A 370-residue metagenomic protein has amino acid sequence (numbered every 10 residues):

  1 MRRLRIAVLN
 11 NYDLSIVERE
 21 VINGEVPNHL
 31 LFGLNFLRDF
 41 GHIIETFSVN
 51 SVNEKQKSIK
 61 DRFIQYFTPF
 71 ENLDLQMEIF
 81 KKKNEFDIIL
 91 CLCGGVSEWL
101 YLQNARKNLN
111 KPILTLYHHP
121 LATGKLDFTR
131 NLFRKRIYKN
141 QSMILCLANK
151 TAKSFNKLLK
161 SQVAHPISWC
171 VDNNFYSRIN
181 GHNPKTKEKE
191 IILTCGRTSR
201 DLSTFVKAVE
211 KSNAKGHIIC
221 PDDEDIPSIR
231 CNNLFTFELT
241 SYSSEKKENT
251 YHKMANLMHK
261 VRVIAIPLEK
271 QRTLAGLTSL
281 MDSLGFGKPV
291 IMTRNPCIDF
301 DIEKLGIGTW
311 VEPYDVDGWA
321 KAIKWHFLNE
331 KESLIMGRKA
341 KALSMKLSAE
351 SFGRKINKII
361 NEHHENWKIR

Functional and structural regions predicted by a protein language model:
R3, A349-R370: C-terminal alpha-helical cap of glycosyltransferases
F32, M77-E85, L121-I144: Membrane-proximal helix-turn-helix segments that form the acceptor-binding/catalytic region of lipid-linked
K153-N156, H165, V171-K189, S203: Acidic anion/phosphate-binding donor-loop and adjacent secondary structure in glycosyltransferase catalytic cores
P184-H217: Conserved donor-binding/catalytic core segment of Leloir-type glycosyltransferases
C220, I226-M258: Nucleotide-activated donor-binding/catalytic signature segment of Leloir-type glycosyltransferases, i.e., the conserved
K247-H252, I264-D282, M292-F300: Nucleotide-sugar-dependent
L305-V316, W325-K331: Conserved acidic donor-binding segment of nucleotide-sugar-dependent glycosyltransferases
W325, E332-K346, K358: A short, well-ordered alpha-helix in the C-terminal region of glycosyltransferases
